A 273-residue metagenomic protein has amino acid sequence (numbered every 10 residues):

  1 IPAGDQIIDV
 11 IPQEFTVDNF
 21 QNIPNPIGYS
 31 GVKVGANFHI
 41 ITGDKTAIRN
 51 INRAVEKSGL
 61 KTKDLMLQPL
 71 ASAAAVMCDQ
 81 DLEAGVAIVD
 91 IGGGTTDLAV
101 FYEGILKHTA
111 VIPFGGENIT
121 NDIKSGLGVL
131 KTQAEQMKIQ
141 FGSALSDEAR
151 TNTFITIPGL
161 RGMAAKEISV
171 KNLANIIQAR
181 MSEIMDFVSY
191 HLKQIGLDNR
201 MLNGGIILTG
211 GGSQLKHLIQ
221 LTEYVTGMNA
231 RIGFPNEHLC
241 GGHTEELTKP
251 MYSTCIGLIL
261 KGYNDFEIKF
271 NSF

Functional and structural regions predicted by a protein language model:
I1-I88, I105-L106, G116, V129-I176 (+4 more regions): Nucleotide/phosphate-binding catalytic cleft detector across ATP-hydrolyzing and phosphate-transferring enzymes
G43, S143-L145, R200-V225: Glycine-rich phosphate-binding loops at beta-strand->alpha-helix junctions
V55, D90, I123, V188 (+2 more regions): Residue-level signature of catalytic and energy-coupling elements of molecular machines, predominantly ATP/GTP-dependent
I88-T95, F101-G104, P113-E117, G210-S213: A short acidic Gly-Thr/Ser loop motif
T109-V111: Residue-level detector of high-confidence beta-strand sites
N121, N175, A179-D186, Y190 (+5 more regions): Feature representing long, continuous alpha-helical segments
M185, S189-G205: Phosphate/pyrophosphate-binding loops at sites that engage ATP/ADP/AMP, CoA/4′-phosphopantetheine, polyphosphate
V225-C255: Conserved phosphate-binding/catalytic loops in two-lobed NTP-binding clefts
